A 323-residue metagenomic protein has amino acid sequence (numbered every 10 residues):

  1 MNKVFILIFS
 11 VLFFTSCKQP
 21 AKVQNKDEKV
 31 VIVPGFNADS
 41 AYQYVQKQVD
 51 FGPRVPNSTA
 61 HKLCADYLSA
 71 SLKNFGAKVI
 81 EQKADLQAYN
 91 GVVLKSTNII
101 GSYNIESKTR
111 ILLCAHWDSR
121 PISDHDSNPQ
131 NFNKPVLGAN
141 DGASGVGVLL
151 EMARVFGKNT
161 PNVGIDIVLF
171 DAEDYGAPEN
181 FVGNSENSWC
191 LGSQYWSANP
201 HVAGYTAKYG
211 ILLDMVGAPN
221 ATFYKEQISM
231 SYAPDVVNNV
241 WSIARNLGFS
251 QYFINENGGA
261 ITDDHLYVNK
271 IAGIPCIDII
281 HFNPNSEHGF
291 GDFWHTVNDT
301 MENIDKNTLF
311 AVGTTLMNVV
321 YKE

Functional and structural regions predicted by a protein language model:
F13-S16: C-terminal motif of bacterial Sec signal peptides marking the signal peptidase cleavage site
K18-P20: Bacterial signal peptide processing site
V23-C64, F75, S286-N303: N-terminal capping segment at the start of a domain
D27-G35, D50-T59, L86-Y89, F132-G142 (+5 more regions): Second-shell loop/turn segments in exported
P53-E106: A non-catalytic alpha/beta surface segment that caps or lines the substrate-entry region of metallo-dependent hydrolase
V55-P56, D85-A88, I105-S107, W117-P121 (+5 more regions): Solvent-exposed loop/turn segments at secondary-structure junctions within structured extracellular/periplasmic domains
K83, V93, Y209, V216-E323: Active-site-adjacent substrate-binding region of metalloamidase/peptidase-like peptide-processing proteins
N133-D235: Acidic/histidine-rich catalytic neighborhood of metal-dependent amide-processing enzymes
